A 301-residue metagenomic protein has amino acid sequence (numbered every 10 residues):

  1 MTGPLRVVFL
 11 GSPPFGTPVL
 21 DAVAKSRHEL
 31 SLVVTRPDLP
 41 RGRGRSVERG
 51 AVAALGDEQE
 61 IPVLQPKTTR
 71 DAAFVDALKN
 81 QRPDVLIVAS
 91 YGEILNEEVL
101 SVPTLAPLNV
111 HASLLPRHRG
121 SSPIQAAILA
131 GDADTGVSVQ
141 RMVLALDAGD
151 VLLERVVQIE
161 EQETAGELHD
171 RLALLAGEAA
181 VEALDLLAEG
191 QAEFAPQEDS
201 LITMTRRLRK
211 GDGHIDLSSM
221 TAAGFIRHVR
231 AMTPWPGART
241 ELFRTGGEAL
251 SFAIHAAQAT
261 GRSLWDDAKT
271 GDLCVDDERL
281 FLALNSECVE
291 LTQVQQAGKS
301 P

Functional and structural regions predicted by a protein language model:
M1-R43: N-terminal Rossmann-like dinucleotide-binding module
R6-V8, E29-V33, Q59-Q81, L86-V88 (+1 more regions): Internal alpha/beta domain cores that form substrate/cofactor-binding pockets in large enzymes and binding proteins
T17, S46-R49, D71-V75, S121: Structural motif corresponding to alpha-helix initiation and N-cap regions
S26, R36, V85-M204: Donor/substrate-binding cores of folate-linked one-carbon enzymes
L39-D57: N-terminal beta-loop-helix "entrance" segment that forms/cooperates in small-molecule cofactor or anionic ligand
R206-M220: Acyl-group handling in specialized metabolite and lipid biosynthesis
S218-P301: An anion-binding loop in the catalytic cleft
